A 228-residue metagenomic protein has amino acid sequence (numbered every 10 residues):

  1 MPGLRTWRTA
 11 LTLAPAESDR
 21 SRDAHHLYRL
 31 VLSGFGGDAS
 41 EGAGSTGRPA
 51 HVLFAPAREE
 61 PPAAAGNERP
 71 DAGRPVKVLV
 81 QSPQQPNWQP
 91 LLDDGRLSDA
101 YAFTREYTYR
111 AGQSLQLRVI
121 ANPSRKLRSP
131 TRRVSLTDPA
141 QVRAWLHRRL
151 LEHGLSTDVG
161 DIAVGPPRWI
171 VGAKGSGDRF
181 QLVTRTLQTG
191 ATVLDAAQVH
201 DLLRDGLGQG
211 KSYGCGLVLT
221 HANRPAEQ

Functional and structural regions predicted by a protein language model:
M1-Q228: RNA-interacting cores
